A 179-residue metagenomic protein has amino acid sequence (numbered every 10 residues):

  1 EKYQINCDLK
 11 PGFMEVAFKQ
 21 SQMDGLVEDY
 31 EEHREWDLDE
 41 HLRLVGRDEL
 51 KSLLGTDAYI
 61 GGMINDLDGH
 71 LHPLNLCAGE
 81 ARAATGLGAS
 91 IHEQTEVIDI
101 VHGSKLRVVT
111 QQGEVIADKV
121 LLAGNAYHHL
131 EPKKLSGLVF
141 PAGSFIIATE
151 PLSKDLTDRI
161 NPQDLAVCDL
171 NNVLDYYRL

Functional and structural regions predicted by a protein language model:
E1-D48: Dinucleotide-binding Rossmann-like beta1-alpha1 core, especially the glycine-rich loop that anchors the ADP
E1-K10, V97-L179: Active-site substrate-recognition segment that forms the wall of the catalytic cavity or substrate channel
K10, R43-R47, G61, Q94 (+1 more regions): Residue-level detector of family-conserved "landmark" positions at structurally sensitive sites
F13, L42-L44, I91, G103 (+1 more regions): Conserved beta-strand scaffold positions in the cores of enzyme catalytic domains, especially in NTP/NDP-utilizing
F13-A17, G62-I64, I146: Short aromatic/hydrophobic contact patches that present stacked aromatics for nucleic-acid/ligand binding
Q22-L26, R43, G69-P73, C77 (+3 more regions): Generic structural signal for well-ordered, non-membrane alpha-helical segments in soluble metabolic enzymes
D24, E28-W36, D57-K119: Helical element adjacent to the flavin cofactor pocket in flavoenzyme catalytic cores
E49-D57: Flexible hinge/switch segments at interdomain interfaces of large molecular machines
